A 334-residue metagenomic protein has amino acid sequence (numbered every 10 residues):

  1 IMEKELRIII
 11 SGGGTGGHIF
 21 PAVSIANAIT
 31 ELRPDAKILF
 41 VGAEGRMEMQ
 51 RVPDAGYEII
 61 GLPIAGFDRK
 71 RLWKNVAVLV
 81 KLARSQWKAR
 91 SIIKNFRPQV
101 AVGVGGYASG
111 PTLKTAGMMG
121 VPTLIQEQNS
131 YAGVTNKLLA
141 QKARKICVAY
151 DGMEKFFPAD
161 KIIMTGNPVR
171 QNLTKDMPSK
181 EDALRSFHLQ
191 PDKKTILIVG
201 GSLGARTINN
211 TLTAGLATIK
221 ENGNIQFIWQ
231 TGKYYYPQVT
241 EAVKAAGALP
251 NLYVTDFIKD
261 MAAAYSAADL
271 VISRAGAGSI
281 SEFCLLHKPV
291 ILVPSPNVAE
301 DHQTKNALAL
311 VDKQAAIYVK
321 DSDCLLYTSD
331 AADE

Functional and structural regions predicted by a protein language model:
E5-G13, D35-K81, Q86, K233-Y235 (+1 more regions): Conserved nucleotide-sugar phosphate-binding/catalytic loop shared by glycosyltransferases and other
H18-I29: Short amphipathic alpha-helix
R46-M47, R51-A55, P178-R185, L189-V271 (+4 more regions): Donor-nucleotide binding loops and adjacent catalytic segments primarily of GT-B fold Leloir glycosyltransferases
R90-V102, A108-L124, K137-K142: Glycosyltransferases and closely related glycan-assembly transferases that use nucleotide-activated donors
P98-V100, S266-I280, K288-P289: Acidic donor-binding loop of glycosyltransferase active sites
G117-K180: Active-site-proximal region of nucleotide-activated glycan assembly enzymes, centered on histidine/acidic-rich loops
G120, A262, D269, H287-P289 (+1 more regions): A short alpha->beta transition loop at the rim of the catalytic pocket in nucleotide-sugar-dependent
D330-E334: A short, hydrophobic C-terminal helix/tail in secreted or cell-surface proteins
